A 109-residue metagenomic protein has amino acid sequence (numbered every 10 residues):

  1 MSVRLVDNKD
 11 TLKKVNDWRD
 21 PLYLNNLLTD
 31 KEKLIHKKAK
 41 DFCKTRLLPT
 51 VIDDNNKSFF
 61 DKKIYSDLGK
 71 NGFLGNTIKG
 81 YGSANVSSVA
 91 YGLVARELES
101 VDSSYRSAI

Functional and structural regions predicted by a protein language model:
S2-W18: Extended, charge-enriched "interface" segments that sit outside catalytic cores
D17, P21-L28: Disorder-to-helix initiation segments
L27-K44: Mature N-terminal segment immediately following signal peptide/propeptide cleavage in secreted/periplasmic
L34, F59, K63, V89: Conserved active-site and cofactor/substrate-binding residues in soluble primary-metabolism enzymes
A39, C43-V51, L98-Y105: Structural signal for hydrophobic packing residues in well-ordered secondary-structure cores of soluble enzyme domains
P49-N71: Short secondary-structure junction/hinge motifs that connect adjacent elements
K70-I109: Internal helix-loop-helix
